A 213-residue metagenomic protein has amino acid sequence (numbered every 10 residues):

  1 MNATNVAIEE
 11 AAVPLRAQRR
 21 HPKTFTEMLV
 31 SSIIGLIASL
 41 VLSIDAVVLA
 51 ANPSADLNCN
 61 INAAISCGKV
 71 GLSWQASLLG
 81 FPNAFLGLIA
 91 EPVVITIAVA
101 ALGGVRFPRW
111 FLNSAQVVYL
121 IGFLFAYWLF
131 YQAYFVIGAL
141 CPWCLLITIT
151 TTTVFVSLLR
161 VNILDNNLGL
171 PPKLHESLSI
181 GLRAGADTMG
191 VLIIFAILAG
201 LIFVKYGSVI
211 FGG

Functional and structural regions predicted by a protein language model:
N2-A3, S32, I89-I95, I147-D165 (+1 more regions): Hydrophobic cores of alpha-helical transmembrane segments in multi-pass inner/ER membrane proteins, independent
N2-P22, D165-G185: Membrane-interfacial, low-structure loops and terminal tails that flank and connect transmembrane helices in multi-pass
P22-A50, A196-F203: N-terminal signal-anchor transmembrane alpha helix
V47-P82: Extracytosolic (periplasmic/ER-lumenal) interhelical loops and adjacent juxtamembrane/interface segments of multi-pass
G71-V93, L140-T152: Membrane-interface loop-to-helix entry segments
F81-G103, I121, F125: Hydrophobic alpha-helical transmembrane segments
R106, F130-P142: Membrane-interface helix caps and helix-loop-helix hairpins in membrane proteins
A199-G213: Juxtamembrane boundary at the C-terminal end of a transmembrane helix
